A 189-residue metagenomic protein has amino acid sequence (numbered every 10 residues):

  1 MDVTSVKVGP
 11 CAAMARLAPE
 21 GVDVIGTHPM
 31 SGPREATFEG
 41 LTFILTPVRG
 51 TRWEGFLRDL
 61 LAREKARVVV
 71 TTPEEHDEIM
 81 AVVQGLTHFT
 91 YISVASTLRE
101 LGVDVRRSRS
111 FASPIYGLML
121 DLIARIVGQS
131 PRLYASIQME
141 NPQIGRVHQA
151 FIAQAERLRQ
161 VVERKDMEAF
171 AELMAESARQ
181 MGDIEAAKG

Functional and structural regions predicted by a protein language model:
V6-R67: Rossmann-fold dinucleotide-binding core
L41-R125: Internal alpha-helical scaffold of NAD(P)-dependent oxidoreductase catalytic cores
R107-D183: Interdomain hinge/lid region at the active-site interface of Rossmann-like NAD(P)-dependent oxidoreductases
D183-G189: Glycine-rich, aromatic-bearing surface loops/beta-hairpins
